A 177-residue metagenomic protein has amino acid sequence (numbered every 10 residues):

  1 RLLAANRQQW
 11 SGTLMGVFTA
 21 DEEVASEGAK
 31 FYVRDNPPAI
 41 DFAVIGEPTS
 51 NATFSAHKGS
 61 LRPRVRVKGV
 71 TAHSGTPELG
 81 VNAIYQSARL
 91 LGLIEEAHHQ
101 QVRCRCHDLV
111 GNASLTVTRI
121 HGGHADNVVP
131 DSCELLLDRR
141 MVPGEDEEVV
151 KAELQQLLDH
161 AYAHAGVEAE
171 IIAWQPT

Functional and structural regions predicted by a protein language model:
R1-E96: Fold-level recognition of mixed alpha/beta catalytic cores in primary-metabolism enzymes, strongest
S55, R64-T177: Metal-dependent amide/peptide-bond hydrolase catalytic core, centered on the "pita-bread" metallohydrolase fold
